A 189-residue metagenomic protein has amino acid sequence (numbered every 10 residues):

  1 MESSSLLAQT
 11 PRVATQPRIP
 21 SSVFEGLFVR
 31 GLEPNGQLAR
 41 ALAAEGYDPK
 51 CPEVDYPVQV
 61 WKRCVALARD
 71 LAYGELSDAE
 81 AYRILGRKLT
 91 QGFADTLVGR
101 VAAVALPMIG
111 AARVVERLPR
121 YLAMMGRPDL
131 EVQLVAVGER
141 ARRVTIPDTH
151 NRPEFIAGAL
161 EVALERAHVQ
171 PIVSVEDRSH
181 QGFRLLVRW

Functional and structural regions predicted by a protein language model:
M1-L76: N-terminal leader/assembly segments
S3, A14-G26, A123-A157, E165-W189: Short terminal or interdomain "cap/linker" segment that borders an active site or interface and mediates
Y47-F155, D177: Amphipathic interaction/junction segments at domain boundaries or subunit interfaces
V101-A102, L164-R166: Juxtamembrane/interface motifs at transmembrane-helix termini
